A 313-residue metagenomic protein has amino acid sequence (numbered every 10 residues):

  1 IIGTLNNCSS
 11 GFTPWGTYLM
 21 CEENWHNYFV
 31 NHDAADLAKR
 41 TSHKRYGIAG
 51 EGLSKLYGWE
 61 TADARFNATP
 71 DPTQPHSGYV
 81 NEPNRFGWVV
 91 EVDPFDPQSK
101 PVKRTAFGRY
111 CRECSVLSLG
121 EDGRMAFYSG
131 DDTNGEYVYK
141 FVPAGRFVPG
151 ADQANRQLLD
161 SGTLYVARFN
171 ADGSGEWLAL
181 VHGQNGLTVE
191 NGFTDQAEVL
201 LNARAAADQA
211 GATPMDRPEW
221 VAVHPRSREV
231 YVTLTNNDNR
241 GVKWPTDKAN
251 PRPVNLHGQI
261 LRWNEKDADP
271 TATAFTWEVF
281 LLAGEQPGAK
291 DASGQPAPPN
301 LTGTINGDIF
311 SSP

Functional and structural regions predicted by a protein language model:
I1-P313: Conserved small-residue
